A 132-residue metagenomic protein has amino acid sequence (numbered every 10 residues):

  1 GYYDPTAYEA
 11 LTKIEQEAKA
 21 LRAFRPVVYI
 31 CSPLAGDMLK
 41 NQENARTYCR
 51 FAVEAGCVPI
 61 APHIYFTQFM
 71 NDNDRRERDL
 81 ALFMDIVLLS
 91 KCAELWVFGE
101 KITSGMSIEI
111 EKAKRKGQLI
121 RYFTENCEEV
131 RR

Functional and structural regions predicted by a protein language model:
G1-R132: Catalytic phosphate/metal-binding cores of nucleic-acid and nucleotide-processing enzymes, i.e., regions that mediate
